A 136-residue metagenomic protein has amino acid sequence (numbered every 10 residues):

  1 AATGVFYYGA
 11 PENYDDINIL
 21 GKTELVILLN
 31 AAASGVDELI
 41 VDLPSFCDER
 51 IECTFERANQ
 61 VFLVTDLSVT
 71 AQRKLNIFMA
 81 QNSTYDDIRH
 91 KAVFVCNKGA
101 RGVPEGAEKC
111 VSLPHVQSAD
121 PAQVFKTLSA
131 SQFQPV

Functional and structural regions predicted by a protein language model:
A1-S34, A119: P-loop/Walker-type NTP enzyme "switch/lid" segment
G9-A10, V41-D42, F62-D66, A92-N97: Conserved beta-strand segments of the P-loop GTPase G domain that flank and frequently precede/overlap
L20-G21, L43-D48, R73-N76: A general structural motif
I27, E49-R57, K74-Q81: A short acidic, amphipathic alpha-helical/loop segment
A33-S34, S45-S68: Inter-motif core of Ras-like GTPase G domains
L63-T65, A71-F78: Internal helical hairpin/lid segments
S83-V136: C-terminal lobe/tail of nucleotide-utilizing enzymes
